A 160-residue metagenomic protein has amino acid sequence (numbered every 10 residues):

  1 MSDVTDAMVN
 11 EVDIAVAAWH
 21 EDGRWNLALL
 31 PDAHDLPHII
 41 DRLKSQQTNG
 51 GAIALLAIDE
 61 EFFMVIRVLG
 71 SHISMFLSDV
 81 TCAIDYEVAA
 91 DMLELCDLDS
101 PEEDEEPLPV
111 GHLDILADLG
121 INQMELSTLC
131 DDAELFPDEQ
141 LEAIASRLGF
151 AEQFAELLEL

Functional and structural regions predicted by a protein language model:
M1-V16, E159-L160: Actinobacteria-biased recognition of intrinsically disordered, low-complexity terminal regions
V4-N10, R24-V88: Compact, well-ordered interaction domains used in eukaryotic information-processing assemblies
I14-A17, H38-I39, I66, A117-L119: Short amphipathic alpha-helical segments, especially helix-boundary/capping motifs
A15-A17, L55, M92: Generic structural hydrophobic/aromatic packing signal, biased to beta-strands
V16-R24: Conserved short S/T/G-enriched processing/targeting/catalytic segments and their helical context
G23, G50-G51, G70, G111 (+2 more regions): Residue-identity detector for glycine
D85-L160: Charged, compositionally biased boundary regions
